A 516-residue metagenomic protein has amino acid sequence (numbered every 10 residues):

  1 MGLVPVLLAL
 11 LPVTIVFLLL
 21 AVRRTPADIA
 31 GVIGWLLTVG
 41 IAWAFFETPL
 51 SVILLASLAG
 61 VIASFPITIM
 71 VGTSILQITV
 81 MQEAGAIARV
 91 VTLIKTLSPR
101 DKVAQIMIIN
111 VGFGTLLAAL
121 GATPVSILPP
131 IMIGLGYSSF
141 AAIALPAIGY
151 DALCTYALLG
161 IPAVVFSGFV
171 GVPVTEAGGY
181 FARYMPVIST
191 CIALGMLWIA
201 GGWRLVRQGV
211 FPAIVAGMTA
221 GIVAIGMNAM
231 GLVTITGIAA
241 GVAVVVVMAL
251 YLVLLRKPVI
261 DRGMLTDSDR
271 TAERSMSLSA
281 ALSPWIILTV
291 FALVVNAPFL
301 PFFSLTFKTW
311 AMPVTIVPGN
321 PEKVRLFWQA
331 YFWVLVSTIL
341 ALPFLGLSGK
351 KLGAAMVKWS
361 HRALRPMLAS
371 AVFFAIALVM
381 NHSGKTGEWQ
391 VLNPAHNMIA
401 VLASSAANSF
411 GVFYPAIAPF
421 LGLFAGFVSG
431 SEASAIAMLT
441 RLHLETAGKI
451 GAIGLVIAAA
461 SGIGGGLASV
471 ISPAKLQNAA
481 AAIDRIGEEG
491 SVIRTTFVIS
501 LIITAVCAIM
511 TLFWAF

Functional and structural regions predicted by a protein language model:
M1-L11, P66-I67, G121-A122, E176-T190 (+3 more regions): Structural signature of hydrophobic alpha-helical transmembrane segments
M1-L76, R89-L93, L97, R274 (+2 more regions): Hydrophobic transmembrane alpha-helices of multi-pass solute/ion transporters
A9-V22, G34-A44, V71-I78, G114 (+8 more regions): Hydrophobic core segments of alpha-helical transmembrane domains in multi-pass membrane transport and ion-translocation
R23, T155-L265, I463-F516: Juxtamembrane and boundary regions of transmembrane helices in multi-pass small-molecule transporters and channels
F46-L54, A86, A119-L120, G160-T175 (+7 more regions): Transmembrane helix-loop junctions in multi-pass membrane proteins
I53-S138, L347-T446: Membrane-embedded alpha-helical segments and adjacent helix-loop junctions characteristic of multi-pass solute
K95, R100-D101, Q105-I192, M196-R207 (+3 more regions): Hydrophobic transmembrane alpha-helices that form the pore/transport pathway of multi-pass ion and small-solute
A142, P146-Y150, A355-S370, T495-S500: Junctions where cytoplasmic loops transition into the N-terminal start of transmembrane alpha-helices in multi-pass
